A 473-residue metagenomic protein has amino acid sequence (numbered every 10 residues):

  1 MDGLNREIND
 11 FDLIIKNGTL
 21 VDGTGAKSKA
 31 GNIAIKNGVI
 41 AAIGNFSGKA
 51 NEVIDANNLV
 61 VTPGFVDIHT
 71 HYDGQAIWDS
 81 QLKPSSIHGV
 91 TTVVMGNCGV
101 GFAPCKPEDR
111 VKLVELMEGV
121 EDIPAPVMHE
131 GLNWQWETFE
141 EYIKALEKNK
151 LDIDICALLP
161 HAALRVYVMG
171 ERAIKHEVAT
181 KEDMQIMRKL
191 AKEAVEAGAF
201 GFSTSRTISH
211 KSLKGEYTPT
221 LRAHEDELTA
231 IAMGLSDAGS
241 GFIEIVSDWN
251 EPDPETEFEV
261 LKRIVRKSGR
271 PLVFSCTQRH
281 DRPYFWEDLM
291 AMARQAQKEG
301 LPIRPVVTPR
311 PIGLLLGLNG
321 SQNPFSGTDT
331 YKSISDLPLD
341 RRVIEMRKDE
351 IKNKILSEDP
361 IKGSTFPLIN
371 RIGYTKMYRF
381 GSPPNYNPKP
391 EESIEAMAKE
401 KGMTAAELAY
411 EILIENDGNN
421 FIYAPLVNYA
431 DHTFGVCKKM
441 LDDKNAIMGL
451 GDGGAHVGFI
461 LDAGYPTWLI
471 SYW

Functional and structural regions predicted by a protein language model:
M1-G3, G89: Carbohydrate-interacting regions of secretory-pathway proteins
R6-L13, N17-G64: Histidine-rich, glycine-flanked metal-binding segment
I14, G64-V66, I303, G449: Residue-level marker for buried hydrophobic side chains located in beta-strands that build the well-ordered beta-sheet
G18, G38, N58, H69 (+6 more regions): Divalent metal-coordination and catalytic microenvironments
V61-P84: Di-metal (Zn2+ and/or Mg2+/Mn2+) metal-binding site signature of metallo-dependent hydrolases with the MBL/beta-CASP
W78-G201, A238: Divalent-metal coordination cores built from histidine and acidic residues
Y142-L146, D152, L158-V168, K175-K181 (+4 more regions): Active-site neighborhoods of metal-dependent hydrolases
